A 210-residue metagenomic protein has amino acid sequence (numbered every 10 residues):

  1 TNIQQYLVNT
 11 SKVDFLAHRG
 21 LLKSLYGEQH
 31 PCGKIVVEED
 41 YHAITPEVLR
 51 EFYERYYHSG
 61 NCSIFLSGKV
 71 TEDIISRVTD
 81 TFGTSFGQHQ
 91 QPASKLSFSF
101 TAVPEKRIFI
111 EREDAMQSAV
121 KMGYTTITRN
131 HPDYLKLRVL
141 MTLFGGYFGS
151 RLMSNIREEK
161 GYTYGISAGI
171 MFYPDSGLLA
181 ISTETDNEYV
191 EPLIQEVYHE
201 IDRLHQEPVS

Functional and structural regions predicted by a protein language model:
T1-P92, F109, T128, E158-S210: Charge-rich, well-structured scaffold segments of protease-associated domains
Q90-S150: His/Glu-based metal-binding/catalytic segments typifying zinc-dependent metallopeptidases
M153-S154: Phosphate-proximal small/polar/acidic motifs at interfaces that engage nucleotide phosphates, polyphosphates
